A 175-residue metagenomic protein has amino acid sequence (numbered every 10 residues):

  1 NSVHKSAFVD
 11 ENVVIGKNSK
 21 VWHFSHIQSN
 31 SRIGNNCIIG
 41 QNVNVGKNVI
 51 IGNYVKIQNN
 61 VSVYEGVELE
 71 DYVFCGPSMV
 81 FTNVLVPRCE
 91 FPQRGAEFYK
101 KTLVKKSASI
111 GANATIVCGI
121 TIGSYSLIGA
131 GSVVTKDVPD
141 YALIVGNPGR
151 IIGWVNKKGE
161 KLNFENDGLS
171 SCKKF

Functional and structural regions predicted by a protein language model:
S2-K5, D10-E11, K20-T121: Flexible, glycine/small-residue-enriched loop-and-beta-strand segment within the central core of proteins
K17: Glycine/alanine-rich phosphate-binding loops at beta-alpha junctions
M79, S132, P139: Flexible glycine-rich beta->alpha loop in the catalytic core of nucleotide-sugar glycosyltransferases
T82-V84, D137, W154-V155, E165: Residues that scaffold the ATP/ADP-binding catalytic core of kinase and kinase-like folds
G123-S126, P139-Y141: Conserved catalytic segment of ABC-fold P-loop ATPases
I152-F175: Cys/His-rich short segments
